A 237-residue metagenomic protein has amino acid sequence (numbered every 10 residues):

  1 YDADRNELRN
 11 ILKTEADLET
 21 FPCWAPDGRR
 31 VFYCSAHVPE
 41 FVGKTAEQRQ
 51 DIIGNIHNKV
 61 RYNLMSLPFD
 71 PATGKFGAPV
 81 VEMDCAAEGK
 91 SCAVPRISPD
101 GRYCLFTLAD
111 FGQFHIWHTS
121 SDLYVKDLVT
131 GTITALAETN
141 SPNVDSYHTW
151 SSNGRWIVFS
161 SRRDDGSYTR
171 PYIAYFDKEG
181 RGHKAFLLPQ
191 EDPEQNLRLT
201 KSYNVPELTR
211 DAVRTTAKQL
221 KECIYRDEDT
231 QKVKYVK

Functional and structural regions predicted by a protein language model:
Y1-K237: Sequence signature of WD/YWTD-type beta-propeller architectures
